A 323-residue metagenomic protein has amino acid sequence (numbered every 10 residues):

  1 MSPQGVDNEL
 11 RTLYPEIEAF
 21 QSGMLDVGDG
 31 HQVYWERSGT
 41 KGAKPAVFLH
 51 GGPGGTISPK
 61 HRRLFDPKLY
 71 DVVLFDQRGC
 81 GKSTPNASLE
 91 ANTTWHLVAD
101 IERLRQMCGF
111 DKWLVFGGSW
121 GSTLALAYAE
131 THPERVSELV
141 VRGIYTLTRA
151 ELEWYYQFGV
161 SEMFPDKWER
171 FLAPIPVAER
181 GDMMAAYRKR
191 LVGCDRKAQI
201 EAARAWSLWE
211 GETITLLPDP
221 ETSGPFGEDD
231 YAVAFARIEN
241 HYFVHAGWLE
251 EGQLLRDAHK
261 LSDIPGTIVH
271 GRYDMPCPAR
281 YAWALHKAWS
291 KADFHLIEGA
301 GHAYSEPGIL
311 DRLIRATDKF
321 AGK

Functional and structural regions predicted by a protein language model:
P53-D66: The serine-hydrolase catalytic nucleophile loop
P67-T84: Conserved alpha/beta-hydrolase
W95-W113: Conserved acidic catalytic loop of the alpha/beta-hydrolase fold
D111-A150: Conserved hydrolase catalytic core segment
E134-Y187: A catalytic-pocket lid/entrance helix-loop region that shapes and gates access to the active site across common
L261-S262, I268-H270: Short beta-strand/loop motif that positions the catalytic acidic residue of the alpha/beta-hydrolase fold
M275-Y281: Conserved alpha/beta-hydrolase "acid-adjacent" motif
A292-K323: Catalytic active-site module of serine/aspartate enzymes centered on a nucleophile-bearing elbow/loop
